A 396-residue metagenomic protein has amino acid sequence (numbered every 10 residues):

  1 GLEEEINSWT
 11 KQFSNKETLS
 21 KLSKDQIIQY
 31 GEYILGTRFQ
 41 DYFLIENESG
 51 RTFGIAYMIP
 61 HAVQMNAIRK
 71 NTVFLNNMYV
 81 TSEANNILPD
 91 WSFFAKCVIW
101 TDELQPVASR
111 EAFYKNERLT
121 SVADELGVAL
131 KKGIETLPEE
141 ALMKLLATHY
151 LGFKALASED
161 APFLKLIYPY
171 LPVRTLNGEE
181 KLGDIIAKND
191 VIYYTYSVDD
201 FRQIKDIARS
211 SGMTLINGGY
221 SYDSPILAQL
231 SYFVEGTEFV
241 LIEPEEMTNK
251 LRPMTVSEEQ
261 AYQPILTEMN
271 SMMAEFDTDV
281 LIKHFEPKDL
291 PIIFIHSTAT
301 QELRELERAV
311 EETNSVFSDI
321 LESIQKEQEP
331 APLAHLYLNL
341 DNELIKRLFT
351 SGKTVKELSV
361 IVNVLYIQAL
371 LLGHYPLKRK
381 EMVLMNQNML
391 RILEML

Functional and structural regions predicted by a protein language model:
G1-L396: Conserved GHKL (Bergerat-fold) ATPase module
